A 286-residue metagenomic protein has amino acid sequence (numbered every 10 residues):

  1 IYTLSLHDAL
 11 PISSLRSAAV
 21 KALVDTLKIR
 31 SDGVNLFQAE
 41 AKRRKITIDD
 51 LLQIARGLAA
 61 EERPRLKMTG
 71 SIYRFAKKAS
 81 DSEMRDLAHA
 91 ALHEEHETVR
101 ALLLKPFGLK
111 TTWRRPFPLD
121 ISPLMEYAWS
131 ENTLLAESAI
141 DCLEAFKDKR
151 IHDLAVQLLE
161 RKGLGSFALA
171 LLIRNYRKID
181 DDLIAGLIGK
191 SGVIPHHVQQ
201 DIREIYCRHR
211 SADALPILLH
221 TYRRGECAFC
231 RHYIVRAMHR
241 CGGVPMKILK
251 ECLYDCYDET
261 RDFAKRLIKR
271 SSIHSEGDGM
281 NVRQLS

Functional and structural regions predicted by a protein language model:
I1-D8: Single conserved hydrophobic/aromatic residue that forms the stacking wall/gate of nucleotide- or nucleobase-binding
L4, S14-A18, T26-L36, I46-D50 (+11 more regions): Generic helix N-cap/helix-start motif at coil->alpha-helix transitions
L23, L51-A55, M84-H89, I121-M125 (+4 more regions): Buried hydrophobic core positions in alpha-solenoid tandem helical repeats
T26, R30, E40-R44, F75-A79 (+7 more regions): Residue-level signature of the C-terminal ends
N35-K42, I54-R56, Y73, L87-H89: Charge-biased C-terminal accessory regions appended to nucleic-acid-, cytoskeletal NTPase
L169-R231, V235: Alpha-helical adaptor scaffolds
P245-S286: Eukaryotic acidic, Ser/Thr-rich intrinsically disordered low-complexity regions
